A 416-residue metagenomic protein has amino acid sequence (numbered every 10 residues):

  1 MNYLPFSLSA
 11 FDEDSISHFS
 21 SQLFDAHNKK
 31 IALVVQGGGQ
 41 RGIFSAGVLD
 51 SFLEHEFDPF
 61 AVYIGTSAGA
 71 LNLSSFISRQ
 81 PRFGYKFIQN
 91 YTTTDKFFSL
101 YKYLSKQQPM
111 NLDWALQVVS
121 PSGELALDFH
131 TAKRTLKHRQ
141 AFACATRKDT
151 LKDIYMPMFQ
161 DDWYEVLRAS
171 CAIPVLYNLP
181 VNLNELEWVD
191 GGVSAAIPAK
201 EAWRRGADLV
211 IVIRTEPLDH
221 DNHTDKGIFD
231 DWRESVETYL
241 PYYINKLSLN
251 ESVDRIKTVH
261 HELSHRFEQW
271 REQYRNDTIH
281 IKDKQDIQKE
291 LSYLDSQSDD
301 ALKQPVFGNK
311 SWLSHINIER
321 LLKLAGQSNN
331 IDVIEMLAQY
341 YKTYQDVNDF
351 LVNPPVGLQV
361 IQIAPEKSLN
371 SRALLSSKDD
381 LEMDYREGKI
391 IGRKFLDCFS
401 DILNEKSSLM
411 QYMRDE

Functional and structural regions predicted by a protein language model:
Y3-D12, I16-S17, A26-L125, D153-A169 (+5 more regions): Patatin-like phospholipase
S20-A26, V352: Short boundary motifs at domain starts and secondary-structure transition points
G38, D162-T343, N348, V356 (+2 more regions): Conserved catalytic block of serine-dependent lipid acyl chemistry
D58-P59, G206, Q359: Short loop/turn motifs at secondary-structure junctions
I64, C144, L209-I213, Q359-I363: Hydrophobic/aromatic beta-strand patches that form the interior of the parallel beta-sheet core in alpha/beta enzyme
I77-Y164, L176-N184, V193, P198 (+7 more regions): Patatin-like phospholipase catalytic region
F83, Q89, L125-A126, T131 (+1 more regions): C-terminal or late-domain output modules
